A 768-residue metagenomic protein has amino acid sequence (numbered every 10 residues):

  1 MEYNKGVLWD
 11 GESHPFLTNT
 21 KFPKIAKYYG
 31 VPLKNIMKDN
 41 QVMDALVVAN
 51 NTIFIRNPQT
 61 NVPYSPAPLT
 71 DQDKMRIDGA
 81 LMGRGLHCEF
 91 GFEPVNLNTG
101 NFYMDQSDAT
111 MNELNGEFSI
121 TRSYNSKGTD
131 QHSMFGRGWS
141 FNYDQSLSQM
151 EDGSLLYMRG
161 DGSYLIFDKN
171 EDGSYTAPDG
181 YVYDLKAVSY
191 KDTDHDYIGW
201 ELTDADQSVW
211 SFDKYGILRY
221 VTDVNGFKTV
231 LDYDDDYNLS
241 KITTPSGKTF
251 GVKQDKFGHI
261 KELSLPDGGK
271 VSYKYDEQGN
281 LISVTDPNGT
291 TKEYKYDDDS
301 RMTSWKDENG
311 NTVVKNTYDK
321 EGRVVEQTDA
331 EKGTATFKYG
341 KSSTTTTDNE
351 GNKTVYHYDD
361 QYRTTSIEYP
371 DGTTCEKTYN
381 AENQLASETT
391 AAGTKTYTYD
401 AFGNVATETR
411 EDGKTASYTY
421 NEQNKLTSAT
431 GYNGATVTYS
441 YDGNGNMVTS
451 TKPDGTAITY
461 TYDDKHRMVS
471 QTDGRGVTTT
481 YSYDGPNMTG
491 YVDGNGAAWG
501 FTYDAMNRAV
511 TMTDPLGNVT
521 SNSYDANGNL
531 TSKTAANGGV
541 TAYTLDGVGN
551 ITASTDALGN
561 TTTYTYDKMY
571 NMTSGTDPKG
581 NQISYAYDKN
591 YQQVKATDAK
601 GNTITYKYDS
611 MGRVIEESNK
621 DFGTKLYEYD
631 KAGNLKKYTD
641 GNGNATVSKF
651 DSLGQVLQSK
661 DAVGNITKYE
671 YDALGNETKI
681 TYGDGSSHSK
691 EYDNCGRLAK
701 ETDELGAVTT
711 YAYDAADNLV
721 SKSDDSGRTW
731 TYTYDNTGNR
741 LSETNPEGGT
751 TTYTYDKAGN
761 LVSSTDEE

Functional and structural regions predicted by a protein language model:
M1-G30, N57: Primarily a LysM-type cell-wall glycan-binding module
M1-V7, T52-M134, D192: Intrinsically disordered, low-complexity segments enriched in small residues
P15, L46-V47: Residue-level "contact hotspot" at macromolecular interaction interfaces
N19, N50-N51: Loop/turn positions that initiate beta-strands
M37-A45: Short acidic beta-strand-loop surface patches of small beta-rich interaction domains
I120, S126-E768: Extended charged/polar low-complexity repeat regions
